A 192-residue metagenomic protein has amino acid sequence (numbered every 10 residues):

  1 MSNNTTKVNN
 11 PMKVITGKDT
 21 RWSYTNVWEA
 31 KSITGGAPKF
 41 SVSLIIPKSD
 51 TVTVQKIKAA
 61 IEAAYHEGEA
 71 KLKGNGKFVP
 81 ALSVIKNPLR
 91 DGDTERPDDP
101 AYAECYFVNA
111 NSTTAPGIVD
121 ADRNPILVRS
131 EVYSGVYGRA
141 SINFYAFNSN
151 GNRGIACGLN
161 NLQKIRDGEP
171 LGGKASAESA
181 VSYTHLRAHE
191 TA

Functional and structural regions predicted by a protein language model:
M1-F107: OB-fold ssDNA-binding interfaces and closely related basic DNA-contact patches used across DNA replication/repair
G36-P38, P100-Y102, V136, G151-A156: A short, structural micro-pattern
S43-I45, N109-N111, S141-N143, Q163: Residue-level recognition of well-ordered beta-strand positions that form the cores of beta-sheet-rich folds across
P97-I126: Short acidic, low-complexity segments enriched in Ser/Thr/Gly/Pro
D122-G138, Y145-I155: Exposed beta-sheet edge/beta-hairpin loop segments within beta-rich domains
G151-D167: OB-fold/S1-family single-stranded nucleic acid-binding modules
G168-E178: Short acidic, Gly/Pro-enriched loop/turn segments at secondary-structure junctions
T184-T191: Conserved small/polar residues in nucleotide/adenosyl-binding loops
